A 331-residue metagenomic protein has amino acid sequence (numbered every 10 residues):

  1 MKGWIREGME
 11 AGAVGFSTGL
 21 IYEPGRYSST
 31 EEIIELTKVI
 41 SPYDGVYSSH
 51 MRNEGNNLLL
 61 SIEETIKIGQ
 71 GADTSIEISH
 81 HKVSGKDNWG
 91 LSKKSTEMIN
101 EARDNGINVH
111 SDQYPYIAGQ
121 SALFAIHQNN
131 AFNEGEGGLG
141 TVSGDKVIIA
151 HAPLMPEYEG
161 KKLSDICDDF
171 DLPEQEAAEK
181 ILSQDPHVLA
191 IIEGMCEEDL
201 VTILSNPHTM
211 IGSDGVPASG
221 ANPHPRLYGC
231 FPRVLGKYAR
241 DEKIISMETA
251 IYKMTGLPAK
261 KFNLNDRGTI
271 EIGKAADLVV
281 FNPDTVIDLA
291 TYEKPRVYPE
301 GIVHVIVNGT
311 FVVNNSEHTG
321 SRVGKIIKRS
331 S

Functional and structural regions predicted by a protein language model:
M1-E23, Q70, S75, H80-K243: Active-site neighborhoods of metal-dependent hydrolases
M1-G71: Hydrophobic, small-residue-rich alpha-helical packing segments that form membrane-like cores
G12, H50, D112, D171 (+6 more regions): Divalent metal-coordination and catalytic microenvironments
G15-S17, S48, S75-E77, H110 (+5 more regions): Structured core elements
P24-E31, R52-N56, K86-G90, N222-R226 (+2 more regions): Alpha-helix capping and helix-loop boundary segments enriched in small/acidic/polar residues
T30, L59-E63, N88-K94, Q120-N129 (+3 more regions): Short acidic, glycine/serine/threonine-rich loops at helix termini
E134-G135, L139-T141, V201-H208, S213-V216 (+2 more regions): C-terminal cap of metal-dependent C-N hydrolases
L189-L200, I245-I251, A259-R296: Acidic, glycine-enriched loop/beta-strand segments at the rims of small-molecule binding/catalytic pockets
